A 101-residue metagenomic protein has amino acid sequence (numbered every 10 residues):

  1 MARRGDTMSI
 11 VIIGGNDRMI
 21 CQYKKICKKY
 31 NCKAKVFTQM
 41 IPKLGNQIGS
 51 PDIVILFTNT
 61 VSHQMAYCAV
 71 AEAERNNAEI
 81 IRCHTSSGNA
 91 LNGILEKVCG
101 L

Functional and structural regions predicted by a protein language model:
M1-T7: Short, Lys/Arg-enriched N-terminal segments with co-localized hydrophobic residues within the first ~10-30 amino acids
M8-N31: Short, charged N-terminal beta->alpha structural module
I13-G15, Q39, T85: Cofactor-binding loop segments of dinucleotide-utilizing enzymes, especially the Rossmann-like FAD- and NAD(P)+-binding
C32-Q47: A short, well-structured beta->alpha microelement
P51: An anion/phosphate-binding loop that grips the pyrophosphate of nucleotide cofactors and donors
N59-T60: Short glycine-/small-residue-rich Rossmann-like dinucleotide-binding loops
E74-L101: Ser/Thr/Gly-rich flexible loops in soluble cytosolic domains mediating phosphotransfer, phosphorylation
